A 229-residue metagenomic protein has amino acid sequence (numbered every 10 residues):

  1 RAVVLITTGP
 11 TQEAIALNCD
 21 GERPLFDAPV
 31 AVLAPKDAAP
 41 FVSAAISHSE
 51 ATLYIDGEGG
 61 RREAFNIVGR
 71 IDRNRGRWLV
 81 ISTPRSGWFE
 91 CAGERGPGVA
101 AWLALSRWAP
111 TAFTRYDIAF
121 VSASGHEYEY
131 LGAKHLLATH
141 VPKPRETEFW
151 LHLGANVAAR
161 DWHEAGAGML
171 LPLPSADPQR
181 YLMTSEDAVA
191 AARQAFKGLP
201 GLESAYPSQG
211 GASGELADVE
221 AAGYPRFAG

Functional and structural regions predicted by a protein language model:
R1, A51, D187-A190: Protease-associated
R1-V32, E94, A205, G223: Extracellular/luminal Protease-associated
A2-I6, V30-V32, V68, L79-S82 (+3 more regions): Structural recognition of the beta-strand scaffold that forms the well-ordered cores of secreted hydrolase catalytic
T8-Q12, D37-A38, E58-G60, N74-R75 (+4 more regions): Solvent-exposed loop/turn segments at secondary-structure junctions within structured extracellular/periplasmic domains
A14-L17, C91-E94, L131-K134, W162-E164: Short, solvent-exposed loop/turn and secondary-structure capping segments
C19-R95, A104-T111, R115-I118, A138: Soluble metallo-hydrolase cores and metallopeptidase-like ectodomains found primarily in the secretory/periplasmic
V32-K36, A92-A100, A112, E127-L131 (+2 more regions): Soluble non-cytosolic domains of exported or imported proteins
G76, A123-F227: Metal-dependent peptidase/peptidase-like ectodomains
